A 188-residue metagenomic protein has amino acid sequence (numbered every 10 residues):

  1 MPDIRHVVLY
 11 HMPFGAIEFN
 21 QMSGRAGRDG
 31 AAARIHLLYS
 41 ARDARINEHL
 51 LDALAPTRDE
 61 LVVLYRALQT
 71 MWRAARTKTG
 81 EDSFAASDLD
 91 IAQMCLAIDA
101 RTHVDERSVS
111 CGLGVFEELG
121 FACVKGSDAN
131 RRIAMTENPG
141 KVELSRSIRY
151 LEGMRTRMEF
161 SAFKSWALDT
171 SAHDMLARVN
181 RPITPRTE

Functional and structural regions predicted by a protein language model:
M1-E188: C-terminal helicase lobe
